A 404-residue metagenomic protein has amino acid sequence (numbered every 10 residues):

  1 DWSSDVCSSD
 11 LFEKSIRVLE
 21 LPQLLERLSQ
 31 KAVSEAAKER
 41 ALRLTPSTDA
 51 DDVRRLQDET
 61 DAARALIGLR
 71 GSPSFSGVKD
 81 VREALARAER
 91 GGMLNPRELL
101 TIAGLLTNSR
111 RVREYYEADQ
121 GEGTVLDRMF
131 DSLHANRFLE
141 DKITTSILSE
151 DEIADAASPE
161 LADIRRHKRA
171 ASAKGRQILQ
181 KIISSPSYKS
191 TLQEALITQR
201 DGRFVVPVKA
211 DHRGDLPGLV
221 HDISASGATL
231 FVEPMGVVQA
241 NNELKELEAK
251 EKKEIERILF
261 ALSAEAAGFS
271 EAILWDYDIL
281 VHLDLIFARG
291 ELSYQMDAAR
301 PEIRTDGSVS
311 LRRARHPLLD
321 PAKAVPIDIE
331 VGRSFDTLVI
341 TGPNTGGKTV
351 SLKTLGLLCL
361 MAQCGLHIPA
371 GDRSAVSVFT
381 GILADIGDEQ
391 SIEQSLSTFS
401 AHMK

Functional and structural regions predicted by a protein language model:
D1-S8: Short, small-residue-biased leader/transition segments that mark boundaries at the very start of proteins
S9-E160, I164, F269-A272, D276-G290: Conserved amphipathic alpha-helical "coupling/scaffold" segments that transmit conformational changes between domains
A135-D151, Q239-F260: Extended, charged coiled-coil "arm/hinge" scaffolds of SMC/Rad50-like chromosome-maintenance ATPases and other large
A162-H212: Extended, Lys/Arg-enriched charged tracts that mediate electrostatic binding to polyanionic substrates
I183-R200, G290-R313, G371: Long, charged, glycine-rich C-terminal linkers/tails
L196, R200-F231, N241, E302-P326: SMC-family hinge/dimerization module
E248-H282: Non-transmembrane, heptad-repeat alpha-helical coiled-coil rod segments that act as dimerization/spacing scaffolds
M296-D297, R304-K404: ATPase nucleotide-binding head domains, primarily ABC-like/P-loop NTPase cores
